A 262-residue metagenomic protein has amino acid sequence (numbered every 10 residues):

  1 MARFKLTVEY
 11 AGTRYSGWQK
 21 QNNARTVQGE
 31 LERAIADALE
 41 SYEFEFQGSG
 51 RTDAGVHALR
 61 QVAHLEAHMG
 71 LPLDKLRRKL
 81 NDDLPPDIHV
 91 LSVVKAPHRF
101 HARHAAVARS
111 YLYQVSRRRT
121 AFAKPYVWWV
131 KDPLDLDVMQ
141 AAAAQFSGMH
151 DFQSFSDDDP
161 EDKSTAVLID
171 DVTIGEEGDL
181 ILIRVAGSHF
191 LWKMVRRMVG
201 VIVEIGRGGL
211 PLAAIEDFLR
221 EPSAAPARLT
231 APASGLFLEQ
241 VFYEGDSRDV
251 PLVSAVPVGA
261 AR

Functional and structural regions predicted by a protein language model:
M1-R262: Structured-RNA-binding interfaces characteristic of tRNA pseudouridine synthases
